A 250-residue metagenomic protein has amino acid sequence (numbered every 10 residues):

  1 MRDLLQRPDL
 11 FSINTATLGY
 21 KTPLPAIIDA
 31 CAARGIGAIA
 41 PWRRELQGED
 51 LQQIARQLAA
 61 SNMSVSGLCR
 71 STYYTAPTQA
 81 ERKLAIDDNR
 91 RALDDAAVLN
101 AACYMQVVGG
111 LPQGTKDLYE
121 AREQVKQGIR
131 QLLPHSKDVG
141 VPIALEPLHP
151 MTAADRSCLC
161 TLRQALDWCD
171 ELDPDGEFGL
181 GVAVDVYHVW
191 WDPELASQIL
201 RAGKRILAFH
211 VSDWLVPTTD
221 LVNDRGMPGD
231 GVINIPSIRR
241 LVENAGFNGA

Functional and structural regions predicted by a protein language model:
M1-R7, A26-A33, G48-L68, R91-A101 (+4 more regions): Acidic (Asp/Glu)-rich catalytic clusters
M1-T22: Boundary/entry segment of secreted carbohydrate-active catalytic domains
R2-L5, A60, Q79-G181, W191: Active-site acidic/histidine proton-transfer and metal-coordination neighborhood in alpha/beta enzyme cores
L5-D9, C31-G35, R70-Y73, G110-Q113 (+2 more regions): A short alpha-helix capping/helix-coil boundary motif
Q6, F11-I13, A38-P41, A76-T78 (+3 more regions): A short, structure-level motif marking secondary-structure boundaries and short turns
D9-T15, I39-P41, V65-R70, Y104-Q106 (+4 more regions): Hydrophobic faces of well-ordered beta-strands that scaffold small-molecule active sites in alpha/beta enzyme cores
L18-P23, P41-Q53, Y73-A80, P112-G114 (+4 more regions): Acidic-and-aromatic substrate-binding clefts and catalytic sites of carbohydrate-active enzymes
D29-A32, A38, R130-V232, P236: Acidic/histidine-rich catalytic cores of soluble enzymes
